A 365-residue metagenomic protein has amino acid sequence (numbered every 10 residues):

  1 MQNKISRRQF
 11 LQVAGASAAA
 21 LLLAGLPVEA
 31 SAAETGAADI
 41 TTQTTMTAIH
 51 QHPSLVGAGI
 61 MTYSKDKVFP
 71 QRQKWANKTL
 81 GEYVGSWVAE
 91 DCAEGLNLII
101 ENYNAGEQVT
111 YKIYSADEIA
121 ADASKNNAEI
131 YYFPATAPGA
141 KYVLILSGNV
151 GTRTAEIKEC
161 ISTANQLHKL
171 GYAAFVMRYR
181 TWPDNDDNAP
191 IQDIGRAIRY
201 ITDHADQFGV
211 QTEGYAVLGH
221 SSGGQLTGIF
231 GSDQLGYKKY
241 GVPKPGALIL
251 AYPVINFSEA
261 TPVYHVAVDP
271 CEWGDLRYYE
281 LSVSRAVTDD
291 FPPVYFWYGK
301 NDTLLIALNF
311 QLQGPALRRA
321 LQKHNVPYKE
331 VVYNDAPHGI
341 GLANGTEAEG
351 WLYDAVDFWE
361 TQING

Functional and structural regions predicted by a protein language model:
Q2-A18: N-terminal secretory signal peptides and thylakoid transit peptides that target proteins across membranes
L80-T136: N-terminal cap/lid segment of alpha/beta-hydrolase-fold proteins
A140-G148: Short beta-strand element of the alpha/beta-hydrolase
D186-D206: Alpha/beta-hydrolase active-site loop
R199-P262: Primarily recognizes the serine-hydrolase "nucleophile elbow" in alpha/beta-hydrolase and SGNH/GDSL folds
P253-A286: Mobile cap/lid helix-loop segments that gate and shape the active-site cleft of serine hydrolases
F296-Y298: Short beta-strand/loop motif that positions the catalytic acidic residue of the alpha/beta-hydrolase fold
Q322-G365: C-terminal catalytic histidine-bearing segment of alpha/beta-hydrolase fold enzymes
